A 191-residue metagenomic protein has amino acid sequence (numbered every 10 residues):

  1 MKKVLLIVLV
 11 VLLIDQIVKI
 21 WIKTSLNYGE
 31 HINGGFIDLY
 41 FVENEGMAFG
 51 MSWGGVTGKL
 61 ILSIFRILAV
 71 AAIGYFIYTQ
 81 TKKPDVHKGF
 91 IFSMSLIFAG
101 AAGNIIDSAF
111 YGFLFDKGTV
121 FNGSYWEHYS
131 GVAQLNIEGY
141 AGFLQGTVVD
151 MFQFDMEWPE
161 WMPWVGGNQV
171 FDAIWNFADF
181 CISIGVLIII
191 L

Functional and structural regions predicted by a protein language model:
M1-L191: Alpha-helical transmembrane bundles and membrane-interface segments of multipass inner-membrane proteins
